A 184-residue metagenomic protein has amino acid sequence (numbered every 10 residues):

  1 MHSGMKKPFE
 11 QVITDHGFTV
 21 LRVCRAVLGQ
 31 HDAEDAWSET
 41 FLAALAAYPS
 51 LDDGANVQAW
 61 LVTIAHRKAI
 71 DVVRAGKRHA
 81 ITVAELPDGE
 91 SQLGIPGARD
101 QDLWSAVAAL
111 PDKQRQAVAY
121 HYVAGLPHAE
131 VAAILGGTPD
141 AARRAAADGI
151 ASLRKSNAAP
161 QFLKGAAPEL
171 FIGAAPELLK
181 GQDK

Functional and structural regions predicted by a protein language model:
H2-Q11, L21-E39, Y48-A55, T138-D140: Short, charged helix-capping/linker segments at alpha-helix termini
V12, H16, V20, T40 (+2 more regions): Residue-level preference for hydrophobic side chains embedded in well-ordered alpha helices
L21, F41, P111, R115 (+1 more regions): C-terminal flanking helix
D35-L42, A55-R67, R144: Structural recognition of an alpha-helix C-terminal capping motif at a helix-to-coil junction
P49-D53, T63-V83, P96: Arg/Lys-rich amphipathic alpha helix in sigma70-family domain 2
H66, I70, L135-F162, A175 (+1 more regions): DNA-recognition helix of helix-turn-helix
D71, H79-V107, P127, A175: Internal acidic/polar
A117-H121: A short pre-motif secondary-structure segment
